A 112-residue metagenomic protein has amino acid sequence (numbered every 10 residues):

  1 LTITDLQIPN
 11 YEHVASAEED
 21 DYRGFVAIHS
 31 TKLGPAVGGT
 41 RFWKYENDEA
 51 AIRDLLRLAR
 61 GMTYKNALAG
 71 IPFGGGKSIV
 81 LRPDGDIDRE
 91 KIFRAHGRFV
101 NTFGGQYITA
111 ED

Functional and structural regions predicted by a protein language model:
L1-D112: N-terminal ligand-binding/catalytic initiation module
